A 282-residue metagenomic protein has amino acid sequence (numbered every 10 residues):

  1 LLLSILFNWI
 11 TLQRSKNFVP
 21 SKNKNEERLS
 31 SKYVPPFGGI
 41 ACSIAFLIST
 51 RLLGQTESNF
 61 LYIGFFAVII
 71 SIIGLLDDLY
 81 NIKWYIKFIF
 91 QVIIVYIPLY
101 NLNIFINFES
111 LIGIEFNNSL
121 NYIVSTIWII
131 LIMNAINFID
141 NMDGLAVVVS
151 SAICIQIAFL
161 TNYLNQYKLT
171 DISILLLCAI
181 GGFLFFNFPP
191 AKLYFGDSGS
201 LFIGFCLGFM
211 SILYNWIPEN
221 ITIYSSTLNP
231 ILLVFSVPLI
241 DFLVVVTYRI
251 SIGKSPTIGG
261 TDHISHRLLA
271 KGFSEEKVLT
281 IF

Functional and structural regions predicted by a protein language model:
L1-L12, V19, C42-I72, A146-F282: Alpha-helical transmembrane segments
K22-P35, K192, H266: Juxtamembrane helix-capping/reentrant segments at transmembrane boundaries
I48-S58, L76-I82, L99-I114: Transmembrane alpha-helix boundary signature
I63-Q91: Hydrophobic alpha-helical hairpins/lids featuring a short glycine-rich hinge
V68-I69, F90, I94-L102, V124-N134 (+1 more regions): Membrane-embedded alpha-helical core segments of multi-pass
G74-D77, I132-D140, L184-L193: Transmembrane alpha-helix interface/packing and boundary motifs in multi-pass membrane proteins, characterized by
Y80-K83, L131-I153, S200-L201: Short acidic, Gly/Ser-rich segments with clustered Asp/Glu that frequently serve as metal-coordination loops in enzyme
